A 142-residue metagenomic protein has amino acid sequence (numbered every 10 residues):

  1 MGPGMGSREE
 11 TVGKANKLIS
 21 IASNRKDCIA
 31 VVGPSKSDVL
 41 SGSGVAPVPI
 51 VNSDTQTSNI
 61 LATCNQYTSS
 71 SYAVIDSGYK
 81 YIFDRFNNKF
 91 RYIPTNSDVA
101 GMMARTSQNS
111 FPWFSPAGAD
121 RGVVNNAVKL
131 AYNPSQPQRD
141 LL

Functional and structural regions predicted by a protein language model:
M1-L142: A glycine- and small-residue-enriched flexible loop/hinge signal that marks low-structured segments
